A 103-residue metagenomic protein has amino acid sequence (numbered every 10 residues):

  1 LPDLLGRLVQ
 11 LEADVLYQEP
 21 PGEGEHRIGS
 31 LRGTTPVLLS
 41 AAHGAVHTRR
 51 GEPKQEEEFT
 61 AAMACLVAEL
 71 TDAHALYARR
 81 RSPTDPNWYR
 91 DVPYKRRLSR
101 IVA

Functional and structural regions predicted by a protein language model:
L1-A103: N-terminal catalytic or cofactor-binding beta/alpha core of small enzyme domains
